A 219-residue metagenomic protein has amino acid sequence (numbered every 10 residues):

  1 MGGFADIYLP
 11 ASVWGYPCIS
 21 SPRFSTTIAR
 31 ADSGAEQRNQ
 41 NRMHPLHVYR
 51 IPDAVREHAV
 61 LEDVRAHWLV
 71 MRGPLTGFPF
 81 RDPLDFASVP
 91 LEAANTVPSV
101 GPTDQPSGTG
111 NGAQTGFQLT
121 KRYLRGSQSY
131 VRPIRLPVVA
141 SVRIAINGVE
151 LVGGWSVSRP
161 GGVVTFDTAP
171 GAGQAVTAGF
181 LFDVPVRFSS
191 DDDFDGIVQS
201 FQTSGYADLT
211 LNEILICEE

Functional and structural regions predicted by a protein language model:
M1-M71, V184-S204: Solvent-exposed edge beta-strands and adjacent loop segments that serve as assembly or binding interfaces
Q37-N39, Y130-R132, T165: Generic recognition of flexible, low-complexity loop/linker segments
L46-V48, S141, G161, G173 (+1 more regions): Extracellular structured ligand-interaction cores
V48-P52, G116-Q118, A175-T177, D208: Beta-strand secondary-structure signal
V55, K121-L124, T165-A172, L215: Secondary-structure transition/turn motif
R65-G154, F182-E219: Extended beta-strand solenoid/passenger and fiber regions
V149-Q174: A surface-exposed beta-strand-loop module
D167-S190: Small/polar beta-strand repeat architecture
